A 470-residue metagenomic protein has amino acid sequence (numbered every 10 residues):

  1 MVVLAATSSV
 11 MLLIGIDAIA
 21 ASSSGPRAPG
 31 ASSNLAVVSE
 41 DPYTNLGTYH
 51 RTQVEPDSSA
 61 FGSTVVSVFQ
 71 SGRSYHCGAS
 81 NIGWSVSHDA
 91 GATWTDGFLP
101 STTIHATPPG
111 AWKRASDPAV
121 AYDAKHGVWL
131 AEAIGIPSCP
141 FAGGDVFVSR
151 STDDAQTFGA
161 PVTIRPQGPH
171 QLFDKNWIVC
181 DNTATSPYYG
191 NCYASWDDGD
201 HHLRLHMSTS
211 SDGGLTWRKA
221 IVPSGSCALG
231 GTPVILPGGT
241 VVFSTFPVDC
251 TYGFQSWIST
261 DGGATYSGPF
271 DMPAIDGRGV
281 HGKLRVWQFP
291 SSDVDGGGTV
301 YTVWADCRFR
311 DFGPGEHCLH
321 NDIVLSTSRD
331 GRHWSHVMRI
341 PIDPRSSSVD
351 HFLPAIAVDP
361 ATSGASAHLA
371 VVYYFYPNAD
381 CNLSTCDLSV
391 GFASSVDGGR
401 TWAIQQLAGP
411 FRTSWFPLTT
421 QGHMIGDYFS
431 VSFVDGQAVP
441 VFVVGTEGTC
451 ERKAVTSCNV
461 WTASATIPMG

Functional and structural regions predicted by a protein language model:
V3-D17: Bacterial N-terminal signal peptides
A21-G470: C-terminal PAP-associated
